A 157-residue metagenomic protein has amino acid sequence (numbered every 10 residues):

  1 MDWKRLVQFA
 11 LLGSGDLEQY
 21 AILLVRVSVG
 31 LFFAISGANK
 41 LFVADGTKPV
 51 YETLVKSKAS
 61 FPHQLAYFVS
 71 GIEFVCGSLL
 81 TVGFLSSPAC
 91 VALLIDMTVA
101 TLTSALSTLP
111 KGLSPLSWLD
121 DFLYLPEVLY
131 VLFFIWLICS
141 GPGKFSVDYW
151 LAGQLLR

Functional and structural regions predicted by a protein language model:
M1-D45, P49, S60-G71, V75-S78 (+1 more regions): Extended, low-polarity transmembrane helix blocks
